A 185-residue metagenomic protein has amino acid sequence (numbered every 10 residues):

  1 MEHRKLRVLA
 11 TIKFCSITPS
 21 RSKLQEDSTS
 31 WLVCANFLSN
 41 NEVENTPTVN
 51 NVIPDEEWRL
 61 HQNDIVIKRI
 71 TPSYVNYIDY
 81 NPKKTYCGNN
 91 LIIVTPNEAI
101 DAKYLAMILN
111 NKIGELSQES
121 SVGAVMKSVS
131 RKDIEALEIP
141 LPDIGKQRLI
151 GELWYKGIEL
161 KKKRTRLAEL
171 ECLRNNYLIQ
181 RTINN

Functional and structural regions predicted by a protein language model:
M1-S30, A35-F37, E138-N185: Non-catalytic DNA-recognition/assembly elements of restriction-modification systems
L6, I92-P140: Basic, amphipathic alpha-helical recognition segments used for DNA target recognition
L6-T18, W31-N40, W58-V75, I108-S117: Short Ser/Thr-interspersed hydrophobic loop/turn segments at strand-loop and sheet-helix junctions that line or gate
S22-T29, W58-L60, Y77-N89: Short, surface-exposed loop/turn microsegments at beta-strand edges and helix-strand junctions
E42-E44: Cytochrome P450 core scaffold surrounding the K-helix E-X-X-R motif and the conserved "meander" helix-loop region
V49-E56: Short alpha-helix capping/helix-loop boundary micro-motifs
K68-M107: A short beta-sheet element
K84-N89, E119-V125, K163-T165: Alpha-helical membrane-embedding segments and immediately adjacent membrane-interface amphipathic helices
